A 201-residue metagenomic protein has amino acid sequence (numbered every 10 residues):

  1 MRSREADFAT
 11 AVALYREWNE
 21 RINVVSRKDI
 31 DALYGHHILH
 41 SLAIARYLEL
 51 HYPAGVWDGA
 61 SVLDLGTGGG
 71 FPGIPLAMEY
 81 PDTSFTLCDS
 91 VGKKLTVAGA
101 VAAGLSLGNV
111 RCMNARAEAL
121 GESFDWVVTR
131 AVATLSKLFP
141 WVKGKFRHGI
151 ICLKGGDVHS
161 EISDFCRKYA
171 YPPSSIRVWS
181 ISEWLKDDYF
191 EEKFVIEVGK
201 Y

Functional and structural regions predicted by a protein language model:
M1-W57, K93-T96, A100-G108: Class I SAM-dependent transferase core
Y15, L76, K154: Residue-level signal for inorganic ion chemistry
L42-S123, T129, F139: Conserved SAM/SAH cofactor-binding pocket of Class I
S84, N109-R111, G149, S174-R177: Conserved beta-strand segments of alpha/beta enzyme cores
R130-T134: Short catalytic micro-motifs in class I SAM-dependent methyltransferases
F139-I150: A short glycine-rich, Lys/Arg-flanked "PGG" loop and its adjoining helix->strand segment in the class I
H148-S160: Conserved beta-strand signature within the Rossmann-like core of class I S-adenosyl-L-methionine
D157-Y201: Active-site capping/gating segments
